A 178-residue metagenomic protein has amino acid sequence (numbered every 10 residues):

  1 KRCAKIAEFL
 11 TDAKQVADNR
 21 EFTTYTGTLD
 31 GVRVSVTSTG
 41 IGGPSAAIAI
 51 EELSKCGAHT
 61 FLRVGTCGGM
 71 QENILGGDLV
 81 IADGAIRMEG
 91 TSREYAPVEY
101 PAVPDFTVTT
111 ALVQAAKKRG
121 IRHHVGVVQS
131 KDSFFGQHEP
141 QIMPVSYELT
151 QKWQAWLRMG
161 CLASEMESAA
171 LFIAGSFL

Functional and structural regions predicted by a protein language model:
K1-A111: Metabolite-binding pocket within alpha/beta catalytic cores that recognizes anionic/polar moieties
E8-Q15, G84, V113-R122, S133 (+2 more regions): Generic secondary-structure signature for well-ordered alpha-helical cores
R63, A82, H124-K131, E165: Short, conserved beta-strand edge motifs with alternating hydrophobic and charged residues
G68, Q129-F135, A170, L178: Glycine-rich beta-alpha junction loops
A102-G160: Active-site rim beta-loop-alpha module in soluble metabolic enzymes
K152-L178: A C-terminal functional module that forms or caps the active site or interfaces directly with catalytic machinery
